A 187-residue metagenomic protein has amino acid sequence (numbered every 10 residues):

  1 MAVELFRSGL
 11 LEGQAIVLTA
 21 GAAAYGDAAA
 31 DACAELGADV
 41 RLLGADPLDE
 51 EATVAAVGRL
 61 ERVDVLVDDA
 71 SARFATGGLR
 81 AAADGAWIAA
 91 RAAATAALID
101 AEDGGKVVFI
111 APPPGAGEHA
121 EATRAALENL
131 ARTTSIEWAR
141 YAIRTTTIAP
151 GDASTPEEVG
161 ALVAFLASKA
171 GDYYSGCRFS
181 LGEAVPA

Functional and structural regions predicted by a protein language model:
A2-L42: Canonical Rossmann dinucleotide-binding motif of NAD(H)/NADP(H)-dependent dehydrogenases/reductases, specifically
A2-S8, A20, D69-R140, T147-A153: Catalytic loop of short-chain dehydrogenase/reductase
L11-E12, D39-R41, E50-A82, D103 (+2 more regions): A glycine-rich helix->loop->beta "capping" turn within Rossmann-like NAD(P)(H)-dependent oxidoreductase domains
A30, A34, A139, S168: Gly/Ala-rich phosphate-binding loop of Rossmann-like dinucleotide-binding domains, activating on the conserved
D46: Conserved acidic residues
D84, I88, R140-I143, T147-A187: C-terminal helical subdomain
